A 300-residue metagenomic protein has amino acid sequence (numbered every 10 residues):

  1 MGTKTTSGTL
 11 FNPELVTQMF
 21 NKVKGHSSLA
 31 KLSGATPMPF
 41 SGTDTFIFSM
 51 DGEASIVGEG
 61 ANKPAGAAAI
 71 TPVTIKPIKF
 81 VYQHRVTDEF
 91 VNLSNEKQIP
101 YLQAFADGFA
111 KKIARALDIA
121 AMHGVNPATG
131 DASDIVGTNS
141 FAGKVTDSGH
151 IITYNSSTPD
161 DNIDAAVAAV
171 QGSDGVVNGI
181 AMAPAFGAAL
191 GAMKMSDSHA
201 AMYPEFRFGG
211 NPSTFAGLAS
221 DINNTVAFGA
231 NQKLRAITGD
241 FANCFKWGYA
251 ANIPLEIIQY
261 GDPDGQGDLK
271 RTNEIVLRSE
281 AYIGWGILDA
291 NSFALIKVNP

Functional and structural regions predicted by a protein language model:
M1-S28, I258-P300: Protruding loop/beta-arch "assembly-hinge" segments enriched in small, turn-prone residues
G2-Q83, D107, S292: Assembly/oligomerization interface modules of large self-assembling protein complexes
L15-S28, Y101, F105, F109 (+3 more regions): Short, Φ-rich (hydrophobic/aromatic) sequence segments
F48-D51, T87, A183-A185, N223 (+1 more regions): Structured loops at beta-to-helix junctions and adjacent beta-edge loops in soluble globular domains
A54-V57, R85-V86, S94-N95, A189-A192 (+2 more regions): Short helix/loop capping segments that flank catalytic or ligand/cofactor-binding pockets
V81, F90, R115, F186-A188 (+2 more regions): Short loop/turn segments at secondary-structure transitions that flank enzyme active sites
D88-A169, L295-P300: Alpha-helical scaffold segments that mediate packing/assembly in large oligomeric complexes
H150-Q259, G265-D268: Extended oligomerization regions of viral-like shell subunits
